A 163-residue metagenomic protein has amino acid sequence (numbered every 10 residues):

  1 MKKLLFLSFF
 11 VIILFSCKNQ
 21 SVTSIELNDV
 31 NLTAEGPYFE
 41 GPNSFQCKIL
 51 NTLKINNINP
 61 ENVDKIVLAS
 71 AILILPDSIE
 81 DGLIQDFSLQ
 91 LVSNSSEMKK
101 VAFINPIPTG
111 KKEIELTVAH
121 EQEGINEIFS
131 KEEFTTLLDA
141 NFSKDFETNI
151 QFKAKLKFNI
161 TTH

Functional and structural regions predicted by a protein language model:
M1-L4: Positively charged n-region of N-terminal signal peptides that target proteins for export
I13-S16: C-terminal motif of bacterial Sec signal peptides marking the signal peptidase cleavage site
K18-Q20: Bacterial signal peptide processing site
G36-S70, P76: Post-signal-peptide N-terminal segment of Sec-exported extracytoplasmic proteins
I74-L83, F142-T148: Extended, low-complexity, turn-rich repeat/linker tracts enriched in Gly/Pro/Ser/Thr and Asp/Glu that occur
D81-E97: Short, surface-exposed beta-strand/strand-loop-strand elements in extracellular ectodomains
S95-N126: An anionic, turn-rich surface loop/hairpin at beta-sheet edges that serves as a generic interaction/coordination patch
E115-K155: Cysteine-clustered segments with highest specificity for TGF-beta superfamily mature ligands
